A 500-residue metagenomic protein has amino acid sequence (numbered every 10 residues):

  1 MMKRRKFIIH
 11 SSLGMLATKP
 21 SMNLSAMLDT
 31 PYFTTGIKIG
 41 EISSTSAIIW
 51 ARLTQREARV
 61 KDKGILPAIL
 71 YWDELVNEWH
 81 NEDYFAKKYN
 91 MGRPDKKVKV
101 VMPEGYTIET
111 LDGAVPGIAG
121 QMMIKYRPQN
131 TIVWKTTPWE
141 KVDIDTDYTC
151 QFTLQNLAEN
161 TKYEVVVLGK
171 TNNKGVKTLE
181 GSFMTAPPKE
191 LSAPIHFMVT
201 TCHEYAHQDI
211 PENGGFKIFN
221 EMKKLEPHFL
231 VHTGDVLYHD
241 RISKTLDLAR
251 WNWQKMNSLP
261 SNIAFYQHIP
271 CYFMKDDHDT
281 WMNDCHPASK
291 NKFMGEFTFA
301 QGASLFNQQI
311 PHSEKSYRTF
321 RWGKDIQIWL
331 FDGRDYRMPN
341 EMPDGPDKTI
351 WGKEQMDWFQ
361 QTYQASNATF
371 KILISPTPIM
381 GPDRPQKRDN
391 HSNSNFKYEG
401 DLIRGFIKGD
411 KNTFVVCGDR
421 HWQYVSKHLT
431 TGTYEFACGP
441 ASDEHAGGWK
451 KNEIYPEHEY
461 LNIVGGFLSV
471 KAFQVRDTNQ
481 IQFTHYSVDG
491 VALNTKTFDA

Functional and structural regions predicted by a protein language model:
M1-M2: Secretory targeting signals
R5-A26: N-terminal export signals
N23-T107, G113-F152, L157-A500: Long, structured stretches of catalytic cores involved in phosphate-ester chemistry, encompassing
